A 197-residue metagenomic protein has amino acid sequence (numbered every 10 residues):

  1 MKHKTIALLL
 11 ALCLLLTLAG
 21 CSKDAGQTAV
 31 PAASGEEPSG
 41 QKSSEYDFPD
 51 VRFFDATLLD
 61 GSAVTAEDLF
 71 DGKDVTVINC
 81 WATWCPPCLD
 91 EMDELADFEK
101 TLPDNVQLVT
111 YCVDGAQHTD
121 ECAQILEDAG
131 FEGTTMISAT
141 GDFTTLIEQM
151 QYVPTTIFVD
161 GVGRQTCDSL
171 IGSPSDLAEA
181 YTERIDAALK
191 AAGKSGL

Functional and structural regions predicted by a protein language model:
M1-L10: Positively charged n-region of N-terminal signal peptides that target proteins for export
L16-G20: C-terminal motif of bacterial Sec signal peptides marking the signal peptidase cleavage site
S22-F53, F70-G72, A116-Q117, A123-Q124: N-proximal helix/coil linker or "cap" segments that precede and/or mark the start of modular domains
F53-T76, K100: A short beta-strand-turn-helix
T65-L89, L108-V109: Short active-site neighborhood of thiol/selenol oxidoreductases, capturing the structured segment around
L89-A129, T140-T145: Structural microenvironment flanking redox-active thiols in thiol-disulfide oxidoreductases
A123-V162, L170: Short, internal strand/loop/helix patches that form the active-site neighborhood or redox-interaction surface
F158-L197: Thiol-/selenol-based redox modules, centered on thioredoxin-like and closely related oxidoreductase domains
